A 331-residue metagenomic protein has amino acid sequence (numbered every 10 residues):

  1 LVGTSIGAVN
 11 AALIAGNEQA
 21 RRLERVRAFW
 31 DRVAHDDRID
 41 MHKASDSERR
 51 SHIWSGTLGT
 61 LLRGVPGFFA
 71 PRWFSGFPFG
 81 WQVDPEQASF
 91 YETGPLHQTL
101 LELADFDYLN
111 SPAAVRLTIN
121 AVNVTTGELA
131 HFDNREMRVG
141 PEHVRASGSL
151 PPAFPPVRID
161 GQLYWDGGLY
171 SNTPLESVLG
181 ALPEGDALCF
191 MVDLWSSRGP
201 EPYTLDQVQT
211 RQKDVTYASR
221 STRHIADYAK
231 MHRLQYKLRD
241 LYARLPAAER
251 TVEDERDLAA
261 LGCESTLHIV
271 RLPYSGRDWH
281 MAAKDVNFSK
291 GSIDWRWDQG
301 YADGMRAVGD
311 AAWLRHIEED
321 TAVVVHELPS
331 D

Functional and structural regions predicted by a protein language model:
L1-T4, A12-D331: Patatin-like phospholipase
